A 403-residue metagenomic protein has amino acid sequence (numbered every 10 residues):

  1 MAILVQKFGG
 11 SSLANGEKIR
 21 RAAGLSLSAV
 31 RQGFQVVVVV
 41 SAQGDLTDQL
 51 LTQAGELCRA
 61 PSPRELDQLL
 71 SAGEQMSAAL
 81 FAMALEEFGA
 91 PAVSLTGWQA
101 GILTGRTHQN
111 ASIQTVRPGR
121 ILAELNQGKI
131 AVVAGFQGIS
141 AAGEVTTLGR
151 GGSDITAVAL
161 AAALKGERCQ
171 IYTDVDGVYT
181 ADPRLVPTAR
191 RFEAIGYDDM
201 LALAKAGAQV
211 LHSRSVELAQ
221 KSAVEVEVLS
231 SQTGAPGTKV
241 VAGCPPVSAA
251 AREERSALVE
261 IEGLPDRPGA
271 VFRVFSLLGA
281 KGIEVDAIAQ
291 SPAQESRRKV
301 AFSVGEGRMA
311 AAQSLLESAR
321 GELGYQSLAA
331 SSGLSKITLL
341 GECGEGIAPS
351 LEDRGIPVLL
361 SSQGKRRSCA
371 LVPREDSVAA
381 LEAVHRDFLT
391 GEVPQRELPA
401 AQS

Functional and structural regions predicted by a protein language model:
M1-V216, L371-D376, R396-S403: Nucleotide/pyrophosphate-binding catalytic subdomain
F34, A90, V224, I283 (+1 more regions): Short phosphate-binding/catalytic loops that engage adenosine nucleotides
V37, R168-Y172, V226-V228, D286 (+1 more regions): Short hydrophobic alpha-helical runs that function as membrane-insertion/retention elements
Q43, V175-G177, S222, V226 (+5 more regions): Glycine-rich beta-alpha junction loops
A219: Acidic-aromatic/histidine active-site loop/patch
G237-S403: A conserved regulatory-domain signal marking ACT and ACT-like small-molecule sensing domains and adjacent regulatory
